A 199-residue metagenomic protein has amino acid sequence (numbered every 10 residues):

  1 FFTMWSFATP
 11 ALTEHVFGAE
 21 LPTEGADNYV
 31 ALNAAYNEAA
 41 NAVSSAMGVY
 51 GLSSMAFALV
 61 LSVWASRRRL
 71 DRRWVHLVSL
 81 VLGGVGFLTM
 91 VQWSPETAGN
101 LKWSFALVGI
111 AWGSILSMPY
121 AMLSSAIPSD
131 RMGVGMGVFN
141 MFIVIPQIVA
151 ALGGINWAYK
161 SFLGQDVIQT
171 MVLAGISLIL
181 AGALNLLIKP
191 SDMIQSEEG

Functional and structural regions predicted by a protein language model:
G18-L52, N100, Q169: Loop-to-transmembrane helix entry
A56-D71: Helix-to-loop junctions at the C-terminal end of transmembrane segments in multipass secondary transporters
D71, N156-I179: A membrane-interface helix-boundary motif in multi-pass transporters
V81-P95: C-terminal ends and interior cores of transmembrane alpha-helices in multi-pass membrane transporters/permeases
G99-I115: Hydrophobic core of transmembrane alpha-helices in multi-pass small-molecule transporters, especially MFS/SLC-type
S114-P128: Intracellular juxtamembrane helix-capping segments at the cytosolic ends of symmetry-related transmembrane helices
S129-K160: A late C-terminal transmembrane helix in Major Facilitator Superfamily
V149, T170-G199: Multi-pass alpha-helical transporter architecture, strongest for 12-TM Major Facilitator/SLC carriers used
